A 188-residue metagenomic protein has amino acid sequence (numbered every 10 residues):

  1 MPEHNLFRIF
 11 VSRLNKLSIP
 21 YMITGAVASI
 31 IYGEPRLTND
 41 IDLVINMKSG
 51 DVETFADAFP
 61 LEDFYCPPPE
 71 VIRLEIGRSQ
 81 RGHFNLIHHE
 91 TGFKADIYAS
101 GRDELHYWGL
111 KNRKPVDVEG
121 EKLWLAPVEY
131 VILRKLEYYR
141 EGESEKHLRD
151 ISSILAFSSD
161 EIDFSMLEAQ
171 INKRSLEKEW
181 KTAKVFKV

Functional and structural regions predicted by a protein language model:
M1-V188: Compositionally biased terminal segments of proteins
